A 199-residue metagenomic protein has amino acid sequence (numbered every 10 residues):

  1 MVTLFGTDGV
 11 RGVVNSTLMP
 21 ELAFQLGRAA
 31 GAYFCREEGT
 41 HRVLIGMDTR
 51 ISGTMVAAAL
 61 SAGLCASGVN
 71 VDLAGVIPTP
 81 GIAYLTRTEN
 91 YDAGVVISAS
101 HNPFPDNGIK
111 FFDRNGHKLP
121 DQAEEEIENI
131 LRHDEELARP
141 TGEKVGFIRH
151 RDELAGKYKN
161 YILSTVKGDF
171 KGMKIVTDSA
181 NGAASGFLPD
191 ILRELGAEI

Functional and structural regions predicted by a protein language model:
M1-A62, A66-S67, F147-M173: An N-terminal, well-structured beta->alpha segment
L4, V71-L73, G94, F147-R149 (+1 more regions): Conserved beta-strand scaffold positions in the cores of enzyme catalytic domains, especially in NTP/NDP-utilizing
T7, G12-S16, T79, F111-R114 (+1 more regions): Generic structural "secondary-structure junction" signal
T7, M47, I97, T177-A180: Active-site flanking residues adjacent to catalytic metal/cofactor-binding acidic residues
G31, E38-N115: Ferredoxin-reductase
N107-I199: Gly/Ser/Thr-enriched, mixed-charge loops and adjacent short helices that form phosphate/oxyanion-binding elements
